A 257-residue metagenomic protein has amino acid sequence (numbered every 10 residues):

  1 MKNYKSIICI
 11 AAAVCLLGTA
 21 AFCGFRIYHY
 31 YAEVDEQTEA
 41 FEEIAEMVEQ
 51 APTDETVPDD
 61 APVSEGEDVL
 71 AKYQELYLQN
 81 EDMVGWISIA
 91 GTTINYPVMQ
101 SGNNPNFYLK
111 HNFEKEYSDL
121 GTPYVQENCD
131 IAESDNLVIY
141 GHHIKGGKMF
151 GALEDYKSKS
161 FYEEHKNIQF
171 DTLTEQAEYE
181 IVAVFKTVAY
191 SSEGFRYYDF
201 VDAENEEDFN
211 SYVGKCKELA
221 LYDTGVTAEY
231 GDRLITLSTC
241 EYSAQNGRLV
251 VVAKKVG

Functional and structural regions predicted by a protein language model:
M1-L16: N-terminal Sec-pathway targeting helices
A20-G257: Solvent-exposed, non-transmembrane regions of membrane-associated and secreted proteins
